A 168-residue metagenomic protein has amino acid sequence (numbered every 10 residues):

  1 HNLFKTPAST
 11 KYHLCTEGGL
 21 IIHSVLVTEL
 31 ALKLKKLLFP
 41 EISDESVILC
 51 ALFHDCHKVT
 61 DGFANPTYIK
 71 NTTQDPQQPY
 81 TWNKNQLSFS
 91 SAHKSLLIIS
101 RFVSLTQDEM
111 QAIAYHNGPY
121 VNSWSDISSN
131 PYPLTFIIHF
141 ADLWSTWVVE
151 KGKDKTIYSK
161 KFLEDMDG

Functional and structural regions predicted by a protein language model:
H1-A8: Short alpha-helical hairpin
A8-G18, I22, E29, L34-I157: Divalent metal-dependent catalytic cores for phosphoryl transfer on phosphate-bearing substrates
Y158-L163: C-terminal membrane module of polytopic membrane proteins
D167-G168: Terminal helices and disordered tails flanking the catalytic cores of nucleotide-processing hydrolases
